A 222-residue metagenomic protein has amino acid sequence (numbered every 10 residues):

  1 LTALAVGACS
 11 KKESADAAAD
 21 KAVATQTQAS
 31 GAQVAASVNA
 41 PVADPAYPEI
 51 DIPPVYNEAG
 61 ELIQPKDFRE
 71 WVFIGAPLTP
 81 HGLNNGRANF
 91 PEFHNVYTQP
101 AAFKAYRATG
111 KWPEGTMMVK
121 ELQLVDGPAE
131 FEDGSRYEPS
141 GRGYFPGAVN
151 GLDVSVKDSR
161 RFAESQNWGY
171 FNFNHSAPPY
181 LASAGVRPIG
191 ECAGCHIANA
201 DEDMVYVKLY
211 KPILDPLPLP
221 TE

Functional and structural regions predicted by a protein language model:
L1-A5: Bacterial N-terminal signal peptides
G7-A40, Y47-P48, V55, D67 (+3 more regions): Sequence context surrounding c-type heme c attachment/ligation sites in exported
S37-K111: N-terminal secretory signal peptides
